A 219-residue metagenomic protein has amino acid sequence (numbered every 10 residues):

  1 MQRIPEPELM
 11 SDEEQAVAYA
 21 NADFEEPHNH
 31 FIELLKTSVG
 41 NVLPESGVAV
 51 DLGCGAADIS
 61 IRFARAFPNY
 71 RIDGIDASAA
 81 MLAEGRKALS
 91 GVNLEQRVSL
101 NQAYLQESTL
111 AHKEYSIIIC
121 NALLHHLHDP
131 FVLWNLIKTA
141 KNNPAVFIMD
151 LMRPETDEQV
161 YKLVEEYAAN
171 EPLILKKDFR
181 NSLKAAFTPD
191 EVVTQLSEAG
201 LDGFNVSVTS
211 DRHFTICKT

Functional and structural regions predicted by a protein language model:
M1-A18: N-terminal, positively charged/glycine-rich alpha-helical extensions of SAM-dependent methyltransferases
E25-E45: Conserved alpha-helix/loop element of class I SAM-dependent methyltransferases that forms part of the SAM/SAH-binding
E45-G55: Conserved class I S-adenosyl-L-methionine
V50, D58-E107: Class I SAM-dependent methyltransferase SAM/SAH-binding core
I119: A conserved beta-strand element that flanks and buttresses the S-adenosyl-L-methionine
A122-L123: Short catalytic micro-motifs in class I SAM-dependent methyltransferases
L127-I137: A short, conserved alpha-helix within the catalytic core of class I
M149-A199, N205-S207: C-terminal alpha-helical "lid/dimerization" subdomain adjacent to the S-adenosyl-L-methionine
